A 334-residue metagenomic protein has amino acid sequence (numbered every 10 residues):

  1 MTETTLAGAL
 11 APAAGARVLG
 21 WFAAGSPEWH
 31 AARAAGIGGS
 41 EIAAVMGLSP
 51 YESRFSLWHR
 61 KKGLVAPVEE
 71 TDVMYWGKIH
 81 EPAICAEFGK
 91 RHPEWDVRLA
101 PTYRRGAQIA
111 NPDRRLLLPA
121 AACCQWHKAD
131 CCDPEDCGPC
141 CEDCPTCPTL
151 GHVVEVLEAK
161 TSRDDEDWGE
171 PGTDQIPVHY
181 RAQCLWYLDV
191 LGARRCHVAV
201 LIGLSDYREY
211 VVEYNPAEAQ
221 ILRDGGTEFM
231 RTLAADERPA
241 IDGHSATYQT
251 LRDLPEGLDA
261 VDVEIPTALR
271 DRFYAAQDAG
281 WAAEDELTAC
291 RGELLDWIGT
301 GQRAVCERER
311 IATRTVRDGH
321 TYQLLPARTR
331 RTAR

Functional and structural regions predicted by a protein language model:
M1-R334: Accessory terminal regions of nucleic-acid processing enzymes
